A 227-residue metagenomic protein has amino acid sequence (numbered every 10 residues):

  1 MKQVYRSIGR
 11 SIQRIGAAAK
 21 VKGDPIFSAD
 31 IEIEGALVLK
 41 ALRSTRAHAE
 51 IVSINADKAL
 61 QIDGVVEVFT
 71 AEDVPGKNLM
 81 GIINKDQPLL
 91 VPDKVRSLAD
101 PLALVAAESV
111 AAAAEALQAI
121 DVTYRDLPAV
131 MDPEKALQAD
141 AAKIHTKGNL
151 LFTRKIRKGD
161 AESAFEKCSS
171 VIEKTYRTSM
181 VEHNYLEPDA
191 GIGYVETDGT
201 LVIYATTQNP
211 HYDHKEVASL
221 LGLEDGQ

Functional and structural regions predicted by a protein language model:
M1-T153, V171-K174: Flexible, low-hydrophobicity surface segments
I51-V52, R157, N209-P210: Residue-level preference for nonpolar/small residues embedded in alpha-helices
D57, A111, G159, S163-E166: Generic alpha-helical secondary structure signal
D63, L221-G222: A broad structural signal for alpha-helix termini and local helix breaks/kinks
L90, D140, I156, A164-E166 (+1 more regions): Generic hydrophobic, helix-prone segments enriched in Leu/Val/Ile
T153-G159: Charged, often Cys/His-bearing segments associated with DNA-binding zinc-finger transcription factors
A161-L221: Conserved beta-alpha junction segments in alpha/beta enzyme cores
D225-G226: Alpha-helix N-cap/start motif
